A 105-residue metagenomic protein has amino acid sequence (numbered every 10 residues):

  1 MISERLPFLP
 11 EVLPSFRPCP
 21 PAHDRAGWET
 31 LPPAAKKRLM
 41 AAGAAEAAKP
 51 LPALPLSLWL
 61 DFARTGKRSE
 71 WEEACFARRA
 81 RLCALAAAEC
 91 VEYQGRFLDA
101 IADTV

Functional and structural regions predicted by a protein language model:
M1-V105: Extracellular glycan-targeting catalytic surfaces
